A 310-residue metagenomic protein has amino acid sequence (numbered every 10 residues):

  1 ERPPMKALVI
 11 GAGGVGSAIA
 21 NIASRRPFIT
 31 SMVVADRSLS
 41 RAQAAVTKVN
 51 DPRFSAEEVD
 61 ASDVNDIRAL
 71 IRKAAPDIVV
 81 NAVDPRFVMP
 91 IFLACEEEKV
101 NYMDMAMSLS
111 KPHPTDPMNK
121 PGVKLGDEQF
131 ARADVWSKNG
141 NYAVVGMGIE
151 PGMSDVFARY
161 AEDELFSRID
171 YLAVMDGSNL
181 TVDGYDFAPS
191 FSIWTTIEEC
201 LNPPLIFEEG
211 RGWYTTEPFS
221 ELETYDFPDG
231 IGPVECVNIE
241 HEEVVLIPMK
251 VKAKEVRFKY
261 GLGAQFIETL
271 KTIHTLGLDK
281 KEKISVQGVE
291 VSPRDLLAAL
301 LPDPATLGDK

Functional and structural regions predicted by a protein language model:
A7-G13: Conserved N-terminal Rossmann-fold NAD(P)-binding element of oxidoreductases
G16-S17: N-terminal Rossmann-fold NAD(P) dinucleotide-binding loop
S31-V33: Short beta-strand element of Class I
R37-R41: Helix N-cap at the beta1-alpha1 junction of Rossmann-like dinucleotide-binding domains, i.e., the first residues
E58-P76, V83, F87-P90: Conserved Rossmann-fold cofactor-binding substructure of NAD(P)-dependent oxidoreductases
I71, D77-N81, C95, Y102-D104: N-terminal Rossmann-like NAD(P) cofactor-binding module of classical short-chain dehydrogenase/reductase
M105-N141: Rossmann-fold NAD(P)-binding glycine/threonine-rich loop
D163-K310: C-terminal catalytic/substrate-binding lobe primarily of soluble NAD(P)-dependent oxidoreductases
